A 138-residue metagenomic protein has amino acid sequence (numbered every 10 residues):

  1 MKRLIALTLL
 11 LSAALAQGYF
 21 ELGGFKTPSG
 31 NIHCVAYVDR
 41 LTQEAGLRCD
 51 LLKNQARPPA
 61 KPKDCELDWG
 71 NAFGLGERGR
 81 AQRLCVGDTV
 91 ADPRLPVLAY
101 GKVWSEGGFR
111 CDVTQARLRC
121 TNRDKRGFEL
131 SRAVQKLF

Functional and structural regions predicted by a protein language model:
M1-L7: Sec-dependent signal peptide recognition, specifically the positively charged N-region followed immediately by
T8-Q17: Hydrophobic h-region of N-terminal signal peptides that target proteins for export in Gram-negative bacteria
Q17-F20, V103: A cross-kingdom feature marking solvent-exposed beta-strand/loop segments within repeated, beta-rich binding/scaffold
Y19-D64: N-terminal secretory signal peptides
G46-L98, L130-F138: A low-complexity, Ser/Thr/Gly/Pro-enriched, surface-exposed linker/loop concept that marks segments flanking
V86-R117: Acidic, glycine-rich flexible loop segments
D112-F138: Extracellular glycan/ECM-engagement signal in secreted proteins
